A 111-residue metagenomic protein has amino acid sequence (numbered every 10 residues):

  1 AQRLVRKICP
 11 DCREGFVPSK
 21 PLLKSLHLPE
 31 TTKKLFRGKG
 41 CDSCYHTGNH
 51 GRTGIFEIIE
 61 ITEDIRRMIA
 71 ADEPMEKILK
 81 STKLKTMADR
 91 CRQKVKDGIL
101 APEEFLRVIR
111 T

Functional and structural regions predicted by a protein language model:
A1-T111: Short, flexible helix-loop junctions that flank or precede catalytic/ligand sites
